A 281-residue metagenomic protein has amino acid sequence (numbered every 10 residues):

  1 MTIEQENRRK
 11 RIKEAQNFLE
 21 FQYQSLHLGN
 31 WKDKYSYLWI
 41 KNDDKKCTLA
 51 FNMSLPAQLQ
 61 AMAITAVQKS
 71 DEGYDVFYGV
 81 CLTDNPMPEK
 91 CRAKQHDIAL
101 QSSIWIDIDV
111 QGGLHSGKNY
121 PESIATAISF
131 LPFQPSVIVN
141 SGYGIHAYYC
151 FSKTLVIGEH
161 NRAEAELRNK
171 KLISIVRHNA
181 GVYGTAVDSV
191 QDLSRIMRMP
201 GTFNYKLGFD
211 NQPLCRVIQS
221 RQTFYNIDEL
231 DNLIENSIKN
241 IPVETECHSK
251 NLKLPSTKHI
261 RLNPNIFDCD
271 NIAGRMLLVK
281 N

Functional and structural regions predicted by a protein language model:
M1-S103, G112-K118, R195, F203: DNA replication initiation on ssDNA origins
I3, D107-H115, E122-S129, G144-A163 (+2 more regions): Modules that initiate DNA replication and primer synthesis
K10-E14, A163-L167, K171, S194 (+1 more regions): Generic recognition of stable, solvent-exposed alpha-helical segments in well-folded globular domains
S25-I40, C47-T48, N211-V279: Long, charge-rich alpha-helical interaction segments
L114-S129, F151-Y183, Y205-D231: Helical (often loop-to-helix) elements that flank the catalytic cores of nucleotide-handling enzymes
A127-I138: Active-site palm subdomain of RNA-directed nucleic acid polymerases
S136-Y143, V187-D192: Short beta-strand
G181-Y205: Acidic carboxylate-rich catalytic motifs and surrounding loops in phosphoryl-/glycosyl-chemistry enzymes
